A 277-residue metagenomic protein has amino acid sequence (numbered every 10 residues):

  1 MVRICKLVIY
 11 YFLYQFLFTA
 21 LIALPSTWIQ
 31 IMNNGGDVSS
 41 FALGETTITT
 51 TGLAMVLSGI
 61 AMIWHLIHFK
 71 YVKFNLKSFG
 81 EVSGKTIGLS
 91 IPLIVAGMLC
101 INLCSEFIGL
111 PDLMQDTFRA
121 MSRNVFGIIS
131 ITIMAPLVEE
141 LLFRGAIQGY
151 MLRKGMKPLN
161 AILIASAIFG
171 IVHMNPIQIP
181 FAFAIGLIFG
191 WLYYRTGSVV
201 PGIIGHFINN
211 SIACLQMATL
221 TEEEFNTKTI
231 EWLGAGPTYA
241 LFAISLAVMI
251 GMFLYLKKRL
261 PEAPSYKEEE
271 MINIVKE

Functional and structural regions predicted by a protein language model:
C5-I9, I87-P92, V125, I129 (+4 more regions): Hydrophobic alpha-helical transmembrane segments
I9-L13, M134, I164-I168, I204 (+1 more regions): Hydrophobic residues within alpha-helical transmembrane segments of multi-pass solute transporters/permease subunits
F12, F16, A20-T27, Q178-G234: Functionally important transmembrane alpha-helices
F12-I67, K85, A240-A243: Alpha-helical transmembrane segments in multi-pass membrane proteins
G36-T47, Y71-V138, G149, R153 (+2 more regions): Juxtamembrane helix-loop-helix connectors linking adjacent transmembrane helices in multi-pass membrane enzymes
V38-S58, F126-S130, K157-A165, S198-P201 (+1 more regions): Membrane-interface starts of transmembrane alpha-helices
V138-I164, W191-S198: Membrane-interface helix/loop boundary segments of multi-pass membrane proteins
I208-E277: C-terminal membrane module of polytopic membrane proteins
